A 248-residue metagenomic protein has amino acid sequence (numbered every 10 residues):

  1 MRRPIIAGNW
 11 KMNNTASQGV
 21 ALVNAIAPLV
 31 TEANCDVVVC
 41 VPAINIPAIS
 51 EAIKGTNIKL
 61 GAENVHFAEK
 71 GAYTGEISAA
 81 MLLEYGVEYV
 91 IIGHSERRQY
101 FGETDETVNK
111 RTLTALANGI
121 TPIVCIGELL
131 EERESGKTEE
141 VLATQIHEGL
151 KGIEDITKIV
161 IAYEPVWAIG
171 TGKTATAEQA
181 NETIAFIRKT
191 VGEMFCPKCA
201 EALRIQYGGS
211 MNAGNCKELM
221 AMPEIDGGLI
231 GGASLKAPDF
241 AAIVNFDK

Functional and structural regions predicted by a protein language model:
M1-K248: Active-site loop-to-helix "anion-binding N-cap" substructures in soluble metabolic enzymes
